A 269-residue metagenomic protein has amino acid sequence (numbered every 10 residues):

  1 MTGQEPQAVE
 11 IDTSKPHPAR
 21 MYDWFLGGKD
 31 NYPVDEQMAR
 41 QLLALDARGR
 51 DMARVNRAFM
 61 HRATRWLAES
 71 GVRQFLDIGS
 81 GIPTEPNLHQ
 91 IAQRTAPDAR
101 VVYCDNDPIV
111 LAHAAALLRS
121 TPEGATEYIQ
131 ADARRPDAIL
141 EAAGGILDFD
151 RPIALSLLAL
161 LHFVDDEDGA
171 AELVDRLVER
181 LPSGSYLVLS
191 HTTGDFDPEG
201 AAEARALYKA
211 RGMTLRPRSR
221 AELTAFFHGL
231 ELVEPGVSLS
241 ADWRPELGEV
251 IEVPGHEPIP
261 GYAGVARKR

Functional and structural regions predicted by a protein language model:
M1-A131, P136-D137, E141-F149, P260: Rossmann-like AdoMet
A133-R134, A143-A171: A short SAM/SAH-binding and catalytic strip from SAM-dependent methyltransferases
I153-L157, L173, R180-T192: Conserved beta-strand signature within the Rossmann-like core of class I S-adenosyl-L-methionine
L160-F163, T192-F196: Short "lid" loop at the C-terminus of a central beta-strand within the Rossmann-like core of SAM-dependent
R176-V178, F227: Class I S-adenosylmethionine-dependent transferase superfamily signal
D197-R211: Short, glycine-/aromatic-enriched active-site segment of Class I SAM-dependent methyltransferases
T214-S238: Short alpha-helix
G236, D242-R269: Core SAM-dependent methyltransferase catalytic element
